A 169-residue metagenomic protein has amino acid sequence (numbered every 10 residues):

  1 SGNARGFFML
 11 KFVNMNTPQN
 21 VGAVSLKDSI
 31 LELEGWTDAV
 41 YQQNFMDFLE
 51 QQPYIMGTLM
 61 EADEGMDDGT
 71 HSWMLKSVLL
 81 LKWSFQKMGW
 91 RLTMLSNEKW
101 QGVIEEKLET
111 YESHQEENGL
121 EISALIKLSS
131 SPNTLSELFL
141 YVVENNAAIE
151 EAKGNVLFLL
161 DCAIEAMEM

Functional and structural regions predicted by a protein language model:
F12-V24, D28-M169: Long compositionally biased, domain-poor regions of proteins
